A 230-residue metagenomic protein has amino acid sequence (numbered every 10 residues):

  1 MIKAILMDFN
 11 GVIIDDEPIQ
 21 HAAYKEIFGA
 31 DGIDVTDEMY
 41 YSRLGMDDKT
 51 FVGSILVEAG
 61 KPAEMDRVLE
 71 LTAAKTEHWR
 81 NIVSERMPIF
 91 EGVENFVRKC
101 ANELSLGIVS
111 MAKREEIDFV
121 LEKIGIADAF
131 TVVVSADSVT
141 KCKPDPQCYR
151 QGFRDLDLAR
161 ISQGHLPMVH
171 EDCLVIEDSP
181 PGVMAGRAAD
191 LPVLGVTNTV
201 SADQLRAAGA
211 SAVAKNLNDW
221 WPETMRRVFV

Functional and structural regions predicted by a protein language model:
M1-K3, R98, R114, F119-V230: Asp-based, Mg2+/Mn2+-dependent phosphohydrolase catalytic module
M1-Y41: Active-site neighborhood of HAD-like aspartate-dependent phosphohydrolases
D8, E103-L104, D190: Glycine-centered short loops/turns at secondary-structure junctions
H21, K25, K49-G53, T76 (+2 more regions): An amphipathic alpha-helix signature
G32-Y41, K61-L71, D128, I161-H170: Short, surface-exposed acidic
D34, S105-L106, P192, S211: Residue-level detector of anion-binding/catalytic polar loops
G45-I82, E91, R98: A metal-dependent, Asp-based hydrolase signature
N81-I108, R114, D118: Short, acidic loop-to-helix structural element flanking the phosphoryl-transfer center in phosphate-processing enzymes
